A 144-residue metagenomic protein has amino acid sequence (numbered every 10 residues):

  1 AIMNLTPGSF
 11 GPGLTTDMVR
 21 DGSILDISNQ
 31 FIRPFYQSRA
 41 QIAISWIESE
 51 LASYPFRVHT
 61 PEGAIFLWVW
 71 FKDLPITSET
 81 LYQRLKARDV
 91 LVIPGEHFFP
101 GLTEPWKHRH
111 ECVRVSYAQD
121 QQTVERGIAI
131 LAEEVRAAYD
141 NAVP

Functional and structural regions predicted by a protein language model:
A1-P144: PLP-dependent class I/II
